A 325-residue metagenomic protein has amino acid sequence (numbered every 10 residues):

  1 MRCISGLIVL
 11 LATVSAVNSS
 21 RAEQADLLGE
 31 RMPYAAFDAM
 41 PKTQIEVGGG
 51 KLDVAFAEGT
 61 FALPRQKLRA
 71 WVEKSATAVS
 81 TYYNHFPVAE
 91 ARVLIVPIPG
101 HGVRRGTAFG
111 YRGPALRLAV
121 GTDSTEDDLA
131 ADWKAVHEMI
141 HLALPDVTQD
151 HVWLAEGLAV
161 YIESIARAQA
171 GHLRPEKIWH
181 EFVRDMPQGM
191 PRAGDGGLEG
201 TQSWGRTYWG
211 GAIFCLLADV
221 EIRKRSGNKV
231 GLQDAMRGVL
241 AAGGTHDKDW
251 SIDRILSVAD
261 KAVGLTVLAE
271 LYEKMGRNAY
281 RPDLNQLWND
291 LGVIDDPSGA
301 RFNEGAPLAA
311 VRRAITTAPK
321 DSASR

Functional and structural regions predicted by a protein language model:
S5-S15: Bacterial N-terminal signal peptides
V17-A22: Boundary at the C-terminal end of the N-terminal hydrophobic targeting segment
E23-E46: Structured beta-strand-rich cores of soluble
P41-V147, H151: Juxtacatalytic substrate-recognition/specificity segment
A62-K74, T125-A130, K134, Q149-W153 (+6 more regions): Soluble non-cytosolic domains of exported or imported proteins
T77-H85, H141-L144, S164-G171, D219-G227 (+5 more regions): Sec-exported extracytoplasmic/periplasmic mature domains
D150-D219, R225-S226, L232, R237-H246: Acidic/His/Gly-enriched intrinsically disordered linker/tail segments that often contain short helix/coil "MoRF-like"
G244-R325: Beta/coil-rich, acidic/histidine-enriched accessory regions frequently appended to metallopeptidases
